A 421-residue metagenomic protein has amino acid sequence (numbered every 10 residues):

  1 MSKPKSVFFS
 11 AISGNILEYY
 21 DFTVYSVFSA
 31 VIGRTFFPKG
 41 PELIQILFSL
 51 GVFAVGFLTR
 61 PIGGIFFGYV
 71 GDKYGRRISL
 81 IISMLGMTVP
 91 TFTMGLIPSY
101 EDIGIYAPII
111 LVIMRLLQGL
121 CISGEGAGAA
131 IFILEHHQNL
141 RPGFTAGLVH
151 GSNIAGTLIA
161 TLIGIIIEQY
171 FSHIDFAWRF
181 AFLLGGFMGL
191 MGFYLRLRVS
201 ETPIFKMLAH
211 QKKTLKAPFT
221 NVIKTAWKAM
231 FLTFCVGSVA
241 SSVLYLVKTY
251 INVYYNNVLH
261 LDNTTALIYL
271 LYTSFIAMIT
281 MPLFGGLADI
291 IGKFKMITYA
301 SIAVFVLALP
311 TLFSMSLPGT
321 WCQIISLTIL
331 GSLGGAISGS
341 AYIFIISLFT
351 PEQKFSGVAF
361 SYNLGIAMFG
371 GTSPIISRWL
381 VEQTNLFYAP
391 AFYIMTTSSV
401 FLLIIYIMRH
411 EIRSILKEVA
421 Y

Functional and structural regions predicted by a protein language model:
S26, W227-A277, G370-P374: Extracytoplasmic gate region of multi-pass secondary transporters
P38, L85-I103, A303-P318: C-terminal ends and interior cores of transmembrane alpha-helices in multi-pass membrane transporters/permeases
G64-R76, M281-K293: Helix-to-loop junctions at the C-terminal end of transmembrane segments in multipass secondary transporters
K73-L85, I290-S301: Cytoplasmic membrane-interface "Motif A"-like loop-to-helix N-cap segments of 12-TM Major Facilitator Superfamily
G143-I165, M188, S361-S373: Glycine-rich segments within core transmembrane alpha-helices of 12-TM secondary carriers
N153-R196: Helix-loop-helix hairpin linking two adjacent transmembrane segments in secondary transporters
G192-V199, M395-Y421: Multi-pass alpha-helical transporter architecture, strongest for 12-TM Major Facilitator/SLC carriers used
F294-A341: C-terminal transmembrane helical hairpin of 12-TM major facilitator-type secondary transporters
